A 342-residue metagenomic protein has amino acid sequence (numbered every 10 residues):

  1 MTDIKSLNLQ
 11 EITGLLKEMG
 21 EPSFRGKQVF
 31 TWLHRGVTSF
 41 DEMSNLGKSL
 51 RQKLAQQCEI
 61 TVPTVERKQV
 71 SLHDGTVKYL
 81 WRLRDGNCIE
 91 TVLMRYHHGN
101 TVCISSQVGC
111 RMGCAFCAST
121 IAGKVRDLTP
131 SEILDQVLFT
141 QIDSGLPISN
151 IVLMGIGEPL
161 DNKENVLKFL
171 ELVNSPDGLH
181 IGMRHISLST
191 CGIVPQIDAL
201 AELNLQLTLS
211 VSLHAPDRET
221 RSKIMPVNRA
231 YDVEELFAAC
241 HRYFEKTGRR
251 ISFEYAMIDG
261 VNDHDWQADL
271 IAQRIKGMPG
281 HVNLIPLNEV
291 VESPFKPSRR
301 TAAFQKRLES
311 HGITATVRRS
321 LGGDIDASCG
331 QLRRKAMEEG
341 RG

Functional and structural regions predicted by a protein language model:
M1-I89, H241-R250, Y255-G342: Auxiliary Fe-S-binding modules of radical SAM enzymes
Q28, Q107, I133-Q136, Q305: Glutamine-centric residue-chemistry signal
S71, S105-S106, S119, S189 (+1 more regions): Short linear Ser/Thr-Pro motifs
Y79-S105: Helix-turn-helix/homeodomain-like alpha-helical modules used for DNA recognition and transcription-factor dimerization
R95-E132: Canonical Radical SAM [4Fe-4S] cluster-binding loop centered on the CxxxCxxC motif and its immediate flanking residues
I121-N150: Conserved alpha-helical substructure of the radical SAM core
Q141-A315: Conserved AdoMet/S-adenosylmethionine-binding subsite of the radical SAM
